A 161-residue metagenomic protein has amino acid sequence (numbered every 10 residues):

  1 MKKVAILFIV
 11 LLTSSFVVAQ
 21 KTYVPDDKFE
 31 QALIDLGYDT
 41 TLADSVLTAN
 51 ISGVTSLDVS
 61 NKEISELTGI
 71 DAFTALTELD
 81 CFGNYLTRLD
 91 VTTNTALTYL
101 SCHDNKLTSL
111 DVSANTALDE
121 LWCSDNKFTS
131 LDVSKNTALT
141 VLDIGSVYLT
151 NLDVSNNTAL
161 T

Functional and structural regions predicted by a protein language model:
K2-D80, Y85, L89, T95 (+3 more regions): N-terminal capping/linker segments that flank leucine-rich repeat
K21, D39, L79, K106 (+2 more regions): A subset of signal/propeptide-processing and intrinsically disordered low-complexity segments in secreted/extracellular
S56, E78-D80, R88, T98-S101 (+6 more regions): Conserved LRR concave beta-strand detector
K62, N84, N105, N126 (+1 more regions): Consensus "Asn ladder" position of solenoid repeat domains
C102-H103, N156: Histidine (H) residue identity feature
